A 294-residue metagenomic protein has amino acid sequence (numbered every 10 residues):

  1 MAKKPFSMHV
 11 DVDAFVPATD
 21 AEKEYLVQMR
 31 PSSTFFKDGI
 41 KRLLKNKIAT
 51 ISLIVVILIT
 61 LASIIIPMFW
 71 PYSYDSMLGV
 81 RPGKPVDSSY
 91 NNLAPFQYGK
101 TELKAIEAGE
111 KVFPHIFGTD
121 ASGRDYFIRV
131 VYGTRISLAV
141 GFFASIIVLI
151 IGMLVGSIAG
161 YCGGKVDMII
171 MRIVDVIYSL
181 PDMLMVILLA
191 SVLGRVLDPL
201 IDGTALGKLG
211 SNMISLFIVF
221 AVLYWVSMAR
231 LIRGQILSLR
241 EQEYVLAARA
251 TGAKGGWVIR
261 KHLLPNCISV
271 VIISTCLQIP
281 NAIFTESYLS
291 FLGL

Functional and structural regions predicted by a protein language model:
M1-L149, M153, A282-F284: Gly/Trp-centered helix-boundary motif
S122-L294: Alpha-helical transmembrane segments of integral membrane proteins, especially multi-pass inner/plasma-membrane
